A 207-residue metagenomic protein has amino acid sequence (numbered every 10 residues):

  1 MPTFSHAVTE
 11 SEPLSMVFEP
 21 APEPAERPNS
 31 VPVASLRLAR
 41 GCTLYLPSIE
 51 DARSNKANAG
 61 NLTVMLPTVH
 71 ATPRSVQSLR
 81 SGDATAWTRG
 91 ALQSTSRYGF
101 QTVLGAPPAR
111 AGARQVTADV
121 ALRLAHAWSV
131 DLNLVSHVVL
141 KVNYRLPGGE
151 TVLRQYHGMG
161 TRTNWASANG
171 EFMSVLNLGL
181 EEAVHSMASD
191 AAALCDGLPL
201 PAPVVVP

Functional and structural regions predicted by a protein language model:
M1-A86, D196-P207: A structural "domain/chain start" motif
F4-E12, Y98, T102-V152, T163: Surface-exposed short loop/turn segments
N29-S35, G90, V103-A111: Intrinsically disordered, low-complexity boundary segments flanking structured domains
A34-L46, R89-G90, W128-K141: Short charge-dense sequence patches
S48-R53, A121-H126, H157-M159: Generic short beta-strand segments
L62, L66-R80, P147-A193: Short secondary-structure boundary motifs at beta->alpha junctions and helix caps
G82-R89, R145-G148: A short, hydrophobic secondary-structure junction motif
G90-Q101, E182, S186, D190 (+1 more regions): Structured segments of extracytoplasmic/periplasmic soluble domains in secreted or envelope-associated proteins
